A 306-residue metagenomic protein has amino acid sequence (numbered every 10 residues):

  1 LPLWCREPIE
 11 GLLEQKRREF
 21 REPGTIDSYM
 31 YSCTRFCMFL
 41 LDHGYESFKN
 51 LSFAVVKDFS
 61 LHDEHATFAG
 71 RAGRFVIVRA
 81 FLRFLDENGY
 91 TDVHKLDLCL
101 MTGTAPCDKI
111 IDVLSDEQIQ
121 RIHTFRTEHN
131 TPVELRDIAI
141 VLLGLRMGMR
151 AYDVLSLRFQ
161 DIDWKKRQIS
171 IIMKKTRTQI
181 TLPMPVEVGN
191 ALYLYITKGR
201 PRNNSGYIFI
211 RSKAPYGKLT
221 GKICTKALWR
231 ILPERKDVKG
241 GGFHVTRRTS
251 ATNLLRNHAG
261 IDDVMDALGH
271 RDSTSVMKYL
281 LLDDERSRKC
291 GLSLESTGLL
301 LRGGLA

Functional and structural regions predicted by a protein language model:
P8-I110, F125-N130: N-terminal core-binding DNA-recognition domain of tyrosine recombinases/integrases
T91-H94, A105-R121, T176-V186, R202-G206 (+2 more regions): DNA breakage-rejoining catalytic core of tyrosine-based enzymes
V113, M173, L268, D272-S293: Catalytic-site neighborhood detector that most strongly recognizes the C-terminal catalytic loop/helix of tyrosine
R121-A151: Basic, Lys/Arg- and aromatic-enriched nucleic-acid-binding interface segment
T127-T131, L182, K226-D266: Short, basic (Lys/Arg/His-rich) helix/loop patches that form interaction surfaces in the mid-to-C-terminal regions
M147, Y152, S156-N190: Conserved tyrosine-mediated DNA breakage-rejoining catalytic core shared by Y-recombinases
V186-V238: Active-site/catalytic core of tyrosine-dependent DNA strand-transfer enzymes
E295-A306: C-terminal secondary-structure termini that scaffold catalytic or DNA-interacting sites
